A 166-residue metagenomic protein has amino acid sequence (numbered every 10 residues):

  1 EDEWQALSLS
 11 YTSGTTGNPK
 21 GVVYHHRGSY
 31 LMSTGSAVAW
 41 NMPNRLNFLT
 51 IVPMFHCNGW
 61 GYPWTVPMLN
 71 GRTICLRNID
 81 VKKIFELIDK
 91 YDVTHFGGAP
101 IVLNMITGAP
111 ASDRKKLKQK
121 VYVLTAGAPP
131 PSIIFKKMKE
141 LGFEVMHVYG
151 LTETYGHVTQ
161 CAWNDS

Functional and structural regions predicted by a protein language model:
E3, L7-S8, V22-P43, I51-F55 (+3 more regions): Conserved structural elements of the adenylate-forming
L9-G21: Conserved adenylation A10 loop of the ANL superfamily
K20-V23, T50, R72-N78, M146: Short beta-strand->loop structural element characteristic of the AMP-binding/adenylate-forming
Y24, G28, W60, F85 (+4 more regions): Tryptophan-centric aromatic hotspots in well-structured domains and transmembrane helices
Y30-N47, F55-H95, A109: Conserved AMP-binding/adenylation subdomain of ANL enzymes
W40, M68, V93-G98, T107-S166: Gly/Ser/Thr-rich phosphate-binding loop
D80, I101-L103, P130: Alpha-helix capping/helix-boundary segments
